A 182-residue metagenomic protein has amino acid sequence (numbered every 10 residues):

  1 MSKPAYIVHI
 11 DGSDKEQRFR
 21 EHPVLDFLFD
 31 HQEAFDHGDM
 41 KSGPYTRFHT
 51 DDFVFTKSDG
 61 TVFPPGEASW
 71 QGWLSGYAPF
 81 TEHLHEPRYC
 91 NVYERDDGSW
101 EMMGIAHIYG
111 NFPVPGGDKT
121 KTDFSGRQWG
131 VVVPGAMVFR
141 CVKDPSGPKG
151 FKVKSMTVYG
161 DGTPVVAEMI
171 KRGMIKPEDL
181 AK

Functional and structural regions predicted by a protein language model:
M1-S42, R47, D51: Short, low-complexity N-terminal intrinsically disordered segments enriched in polar/charged residues
S2-I10, G147-K182: Low-complexity, intrinsically disordered terminal/linker segments enriched in charged and Gly/Pro repeats
G12-D14, G60, G98, G126: Intrinsic-disorder/low-complexity loop/linker signature
P23, F27, A68, V131: Soluble or luminal CAZymes and related metallo-dependent hydrolases
P23, F80, L84-R88, P148-K154: A broad structural signal for short, well-ordered beta-strand segments within beta-sheet-rich domains
K41-G116: A solvent-exposed, acidic/Ser-Thr-rich amphipathic alpha-helical stretch
S42, E94-D97, K143-K152: Intrinsically disordered, low-complexity coil segments
M103-K149: Exposed beta-sheet edge and beta->alpha loop/turn motif
